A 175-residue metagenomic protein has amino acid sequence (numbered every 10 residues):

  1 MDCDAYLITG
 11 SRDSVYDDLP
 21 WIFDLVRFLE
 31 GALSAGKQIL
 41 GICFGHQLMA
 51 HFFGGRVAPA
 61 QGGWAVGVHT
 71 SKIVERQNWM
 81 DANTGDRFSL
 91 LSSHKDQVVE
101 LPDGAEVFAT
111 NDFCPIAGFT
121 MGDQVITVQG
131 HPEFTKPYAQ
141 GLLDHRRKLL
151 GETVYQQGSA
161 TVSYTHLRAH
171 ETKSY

Functional and structural regions predicted by a protein language model:
M1-D2: Short amphipathic alpha-helix with an adjacent loop that forms part of the alpha/beta core around
L7-T9: Structural motif
R12-Q77: Cysteine-nucleophile active-site neighborhood
F53-P137, T165: Pocket-forming structural segment of enzyme catalytic cores
Q124, P132-Y164: C-terminal helical/coil "lid" or tail adjacent to the Rossmann-like core of SAM-dependent
T165-T172: Conserved small/polar residues in nucleotide/adenosyl-binding loops
Y175: Gly/Pro- and small hydrophobic-enriched strand-loop and loop-to-helix capping segments that sit at the rims
